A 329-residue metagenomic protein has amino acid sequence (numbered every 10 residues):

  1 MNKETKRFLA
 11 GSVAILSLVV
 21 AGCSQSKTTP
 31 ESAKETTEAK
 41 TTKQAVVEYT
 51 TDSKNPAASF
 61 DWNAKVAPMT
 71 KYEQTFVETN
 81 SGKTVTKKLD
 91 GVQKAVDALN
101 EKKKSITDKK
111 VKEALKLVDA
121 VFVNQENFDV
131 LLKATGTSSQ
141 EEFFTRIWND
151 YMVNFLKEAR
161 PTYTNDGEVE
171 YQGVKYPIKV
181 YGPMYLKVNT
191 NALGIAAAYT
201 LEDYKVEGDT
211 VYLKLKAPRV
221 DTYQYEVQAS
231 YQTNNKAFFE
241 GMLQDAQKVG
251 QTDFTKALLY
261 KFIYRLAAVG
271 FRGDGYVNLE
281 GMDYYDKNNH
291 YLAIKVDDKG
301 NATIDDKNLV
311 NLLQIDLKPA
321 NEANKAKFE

Functional and structural regions predicted by a protein language model:
N2-A10: Bacterial N-terminal signal peptides that target proteins for export
V19-G22: C-terminal motif of bacterial Sec signal peptides marking the signal peptidase cleavage site
S24-S59: Short, low-complexity, disordered segments immediately C-terminal to signal peptides in bacterial exported proteins
A58-N189: Core segments of small alpha/beta cavity-forming domains
P183-D203: A short, amphipathic edge element
E207-R219: A short hydrophobic beta-strand element
Y223-D286: Mixed-charge, low-complexity intrinsically disordered segments
G281-E329: Extracellularly exposed regions in secreted/surface proteins, prominently low-complexity, repeat-rich
